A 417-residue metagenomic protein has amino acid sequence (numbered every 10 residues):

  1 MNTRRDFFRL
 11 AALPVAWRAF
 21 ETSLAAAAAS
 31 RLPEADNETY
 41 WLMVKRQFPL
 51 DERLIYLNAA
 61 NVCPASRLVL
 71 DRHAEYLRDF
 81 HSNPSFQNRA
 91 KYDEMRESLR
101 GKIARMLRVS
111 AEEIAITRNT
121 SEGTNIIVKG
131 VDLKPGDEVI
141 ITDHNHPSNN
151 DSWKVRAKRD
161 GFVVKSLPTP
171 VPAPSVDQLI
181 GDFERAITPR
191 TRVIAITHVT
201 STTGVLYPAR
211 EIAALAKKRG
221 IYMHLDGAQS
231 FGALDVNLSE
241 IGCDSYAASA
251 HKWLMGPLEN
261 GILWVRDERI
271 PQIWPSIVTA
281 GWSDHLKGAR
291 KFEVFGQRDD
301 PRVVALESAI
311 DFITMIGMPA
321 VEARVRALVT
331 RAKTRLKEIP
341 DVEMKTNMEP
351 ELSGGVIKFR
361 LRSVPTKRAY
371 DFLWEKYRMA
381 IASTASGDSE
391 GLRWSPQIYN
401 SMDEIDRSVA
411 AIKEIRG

Functional and structural regions predicted by a protein language model:
N2, D6-G417: Pyridoxal 5′-phosphate
